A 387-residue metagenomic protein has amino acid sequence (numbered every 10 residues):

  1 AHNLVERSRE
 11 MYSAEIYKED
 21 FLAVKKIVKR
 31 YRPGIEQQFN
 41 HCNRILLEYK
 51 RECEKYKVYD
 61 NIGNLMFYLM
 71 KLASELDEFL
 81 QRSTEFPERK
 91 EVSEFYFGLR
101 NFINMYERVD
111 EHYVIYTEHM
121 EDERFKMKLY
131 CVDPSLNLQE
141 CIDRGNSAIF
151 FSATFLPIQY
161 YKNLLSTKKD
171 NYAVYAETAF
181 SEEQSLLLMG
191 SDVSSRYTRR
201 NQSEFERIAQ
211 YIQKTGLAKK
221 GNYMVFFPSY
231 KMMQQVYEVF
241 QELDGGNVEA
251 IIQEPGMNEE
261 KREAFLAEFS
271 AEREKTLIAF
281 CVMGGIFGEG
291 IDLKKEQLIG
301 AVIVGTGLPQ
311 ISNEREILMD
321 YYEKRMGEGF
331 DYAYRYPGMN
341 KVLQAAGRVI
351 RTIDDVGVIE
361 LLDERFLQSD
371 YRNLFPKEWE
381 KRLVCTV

Functional and structural regions predicted by a protein language model:
A1-V387: ASCE RecA-like P-loop NTPase motor cores that couple ATP hydrolysis to mechanical translocation on nucleic acids
